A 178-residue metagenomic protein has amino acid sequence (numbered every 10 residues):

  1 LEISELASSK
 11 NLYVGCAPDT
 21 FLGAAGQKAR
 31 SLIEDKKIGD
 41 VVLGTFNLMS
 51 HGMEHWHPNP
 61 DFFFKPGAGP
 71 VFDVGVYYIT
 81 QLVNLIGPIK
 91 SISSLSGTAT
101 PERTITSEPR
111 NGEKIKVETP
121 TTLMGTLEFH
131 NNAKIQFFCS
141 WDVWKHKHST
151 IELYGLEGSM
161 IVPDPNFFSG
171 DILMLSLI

Functional and structural regions predicted by a protein language model:
L1-Y13: Rossmann-fold NAD(P)-binding glycine/threonine-rich loop
E2-E5, S31, M124: Alpha-helical scaffolding segments of alpha/beta enzyme cores, especially the outer helices of TIM-barrel or partial
S9, K28, H130, G170-I178: C-terminal helix-rich "cap/oligomerization" subdomain common to oxidoreductases
L12-Y13, T20-K116: Predominantly a Rossmann-like dinucleotide-binding segment in NAD(P)-dependent oxidoreductases
V14-A17, Q136-F138: Short catalytic-loop micro-motif centered on adjacent basic/acidic residues
I38, F137, L175-I178: Residue-level detection of beta-strand scaffold positions
T80-D171: Contiguous beta-strand/loop segments that form the cofactor/metal-binding neighborhood of enzyme cores
